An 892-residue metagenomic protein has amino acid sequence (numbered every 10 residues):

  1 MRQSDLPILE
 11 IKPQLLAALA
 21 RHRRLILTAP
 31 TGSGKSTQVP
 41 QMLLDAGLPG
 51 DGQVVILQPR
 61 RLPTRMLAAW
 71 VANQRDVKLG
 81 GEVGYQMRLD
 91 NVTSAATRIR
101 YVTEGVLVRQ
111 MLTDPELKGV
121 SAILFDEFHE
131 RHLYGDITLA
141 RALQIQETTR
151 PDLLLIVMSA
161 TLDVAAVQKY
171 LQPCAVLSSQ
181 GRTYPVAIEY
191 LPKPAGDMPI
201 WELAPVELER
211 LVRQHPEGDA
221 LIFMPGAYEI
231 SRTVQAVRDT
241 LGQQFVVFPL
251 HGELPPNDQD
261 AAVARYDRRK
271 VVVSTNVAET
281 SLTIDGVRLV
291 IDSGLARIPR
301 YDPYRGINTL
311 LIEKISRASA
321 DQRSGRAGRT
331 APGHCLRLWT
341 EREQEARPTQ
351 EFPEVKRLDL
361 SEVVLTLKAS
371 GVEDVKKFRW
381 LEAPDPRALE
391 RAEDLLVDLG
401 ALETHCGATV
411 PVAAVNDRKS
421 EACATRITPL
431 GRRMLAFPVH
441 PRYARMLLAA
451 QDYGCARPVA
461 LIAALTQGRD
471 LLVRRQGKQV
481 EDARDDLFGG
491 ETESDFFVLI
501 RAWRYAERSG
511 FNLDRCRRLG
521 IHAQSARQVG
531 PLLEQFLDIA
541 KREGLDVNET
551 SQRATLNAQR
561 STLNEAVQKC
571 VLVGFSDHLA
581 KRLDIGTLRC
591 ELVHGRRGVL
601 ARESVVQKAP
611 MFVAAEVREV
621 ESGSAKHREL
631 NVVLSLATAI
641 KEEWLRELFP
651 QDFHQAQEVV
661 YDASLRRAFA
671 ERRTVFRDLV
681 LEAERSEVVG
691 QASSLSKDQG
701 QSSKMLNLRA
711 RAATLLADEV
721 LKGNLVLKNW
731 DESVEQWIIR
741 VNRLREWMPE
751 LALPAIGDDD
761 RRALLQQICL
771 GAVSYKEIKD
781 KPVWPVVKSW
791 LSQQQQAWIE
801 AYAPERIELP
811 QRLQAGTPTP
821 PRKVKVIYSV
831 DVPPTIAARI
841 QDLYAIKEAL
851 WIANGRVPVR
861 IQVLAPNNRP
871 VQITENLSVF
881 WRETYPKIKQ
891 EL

Functional and structural regions predicted by a protein language model:
M1-T404, T425-M446, Y453, N548-S551 (+3 more regions): P-loop NTPase motor module signature
A20-H22, G50-D51, A95-A96, K118-G119 (+21 more regions): Short, well-ordered loop/turn elements at secondary-structure boundaries
T31, Q58, M87, V157-A160 (+16 more regions): Active-site proximal loops enriched in glycine and acidic residues that flank catalytic Cys/His/Asp and coordinate
D114-H129, L139, S293-R300, G306 (+7 more regions): Extended active-site and interfacial segments that coordinate phosphate-rich ligands in large catalytic machineries
Q244, P249, I291, P299 (+9 more regions): Second RecA-like catalytic domain
A408-T409, K697: Glycine-biased, low-complexity coil/linker segments
I539, D546, L563-D584, E658-Y661 (+2 more regions): A positional "C-terminalness" feature that preferentially activates on distal terminal regions of long, nucleic
